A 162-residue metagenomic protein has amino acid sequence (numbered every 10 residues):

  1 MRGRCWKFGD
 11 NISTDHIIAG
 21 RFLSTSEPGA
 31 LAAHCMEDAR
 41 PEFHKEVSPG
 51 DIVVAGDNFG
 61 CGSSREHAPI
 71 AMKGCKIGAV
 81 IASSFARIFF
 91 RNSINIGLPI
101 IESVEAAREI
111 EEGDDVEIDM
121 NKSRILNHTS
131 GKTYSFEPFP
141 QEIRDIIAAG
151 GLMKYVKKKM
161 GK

Functional and structural regions predicted by a protein language model:
M1-A19, K154-K162: N-terminal, positively charged, Ser/Thr/Ala/Gly-biased leader segments that form transit/presequence-like amphipathic
G9, G56, T129: Pocket-edge structural micro-motifs
I12, G60-E66, I147-K157: Conserved phosphate/anionic-ligand binding catalytic regions in large, soluble enzymes, centered on
H16-K122: Feature captures the catalytic cores and cofactor-binding loops of soluble hydro-lyases/lyases that act on carboxylate
I96-K162: Acidic, glycine-rich flexible loop/linker segments
